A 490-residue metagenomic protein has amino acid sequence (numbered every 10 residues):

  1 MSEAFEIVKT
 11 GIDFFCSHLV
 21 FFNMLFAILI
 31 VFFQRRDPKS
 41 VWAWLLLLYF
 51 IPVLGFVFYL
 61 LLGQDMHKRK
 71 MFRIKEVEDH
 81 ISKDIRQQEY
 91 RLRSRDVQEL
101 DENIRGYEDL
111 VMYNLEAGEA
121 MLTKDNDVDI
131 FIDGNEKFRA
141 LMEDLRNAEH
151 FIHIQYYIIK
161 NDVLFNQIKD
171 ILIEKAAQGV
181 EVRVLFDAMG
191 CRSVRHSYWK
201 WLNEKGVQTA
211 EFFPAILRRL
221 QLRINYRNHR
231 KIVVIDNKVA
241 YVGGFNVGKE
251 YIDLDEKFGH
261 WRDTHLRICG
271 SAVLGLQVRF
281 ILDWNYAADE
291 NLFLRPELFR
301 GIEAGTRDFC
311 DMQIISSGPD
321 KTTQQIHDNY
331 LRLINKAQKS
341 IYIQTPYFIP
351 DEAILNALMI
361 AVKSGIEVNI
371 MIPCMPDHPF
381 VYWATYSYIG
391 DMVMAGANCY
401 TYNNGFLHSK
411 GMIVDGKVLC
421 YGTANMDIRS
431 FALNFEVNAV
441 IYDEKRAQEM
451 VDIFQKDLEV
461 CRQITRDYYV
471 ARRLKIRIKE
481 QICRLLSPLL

Functional and structural regions predicted by a protein language model:
M1-D328, R332, K336, I360 (+7 more regions): N-terminal localization/anchoring segments of enzymes in phospholipid and broader phosphate metabolism
K205, E367, M371-H378, T385-Y386 (+2 more regions): Cytochrome P450 I-helix active-site segment
A337-K339, Y347-N369, P373, H378: Helical hairpin unit composed of two closely spaced alpha helices linked by a short loop
I343-T345, Y402, Y421-G422: Thr-Gly-centered strand-to-loop micro-motif
A353-L355, Y382-A384, V414: Histidine/acidic-residue-rich catalytic or RNA/ligand-binding cores of hydrolases and nuclease-related proteins
K410: Catalytic-core elements of nucleic-acid end-processing and repair enzymes
